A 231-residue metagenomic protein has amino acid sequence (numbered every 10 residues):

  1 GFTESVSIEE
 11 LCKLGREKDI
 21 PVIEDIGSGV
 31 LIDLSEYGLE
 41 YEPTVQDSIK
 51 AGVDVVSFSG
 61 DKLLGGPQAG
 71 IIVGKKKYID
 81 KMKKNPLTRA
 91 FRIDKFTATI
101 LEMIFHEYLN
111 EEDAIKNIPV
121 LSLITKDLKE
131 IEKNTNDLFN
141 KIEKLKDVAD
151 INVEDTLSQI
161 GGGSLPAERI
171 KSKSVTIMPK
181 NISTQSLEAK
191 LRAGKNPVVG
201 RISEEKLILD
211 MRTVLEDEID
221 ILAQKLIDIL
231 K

Functional and structural regions predicted by a protein language model:
G1-Y108, F139, E143: Conserved PLP-enzyme active-site core in the AAT-like
T3, E36, E40, G74 (+5 more regions): Catalytic cores of large soluble enzymes that bind and process phosphate-bearing ligands
D19-I23, G60, A90-F96, E111-I118 (+2 more regions): Flexible, glycine/charged-enriched surface loops at secondary-structure junctions
G27-S28, K76-K83, N110-V120, P166-K171 (+1 more regions): Short acidic (Asp/Glu) and glycine-rich catalytic loops that position anionic groups and cofactors
L63, I124-K126, L207, R212: Glycine-rich phosphate/diphosphate-binding loops and the adjacent beta-loop-alpha structural elements that coordinate
R89-A90, R192-V199, I227-K231: A common structural junction motif
T97-A98, E102-G161: Conserved PLP-dependent catalytic core of the aminotransferase class-I/II
E132-D217, I221-L222: Conserved C-terminal alpha-helix-loop-beta "cap" of PLP-dependent enzymes that closes/shapes the active-site mouth
